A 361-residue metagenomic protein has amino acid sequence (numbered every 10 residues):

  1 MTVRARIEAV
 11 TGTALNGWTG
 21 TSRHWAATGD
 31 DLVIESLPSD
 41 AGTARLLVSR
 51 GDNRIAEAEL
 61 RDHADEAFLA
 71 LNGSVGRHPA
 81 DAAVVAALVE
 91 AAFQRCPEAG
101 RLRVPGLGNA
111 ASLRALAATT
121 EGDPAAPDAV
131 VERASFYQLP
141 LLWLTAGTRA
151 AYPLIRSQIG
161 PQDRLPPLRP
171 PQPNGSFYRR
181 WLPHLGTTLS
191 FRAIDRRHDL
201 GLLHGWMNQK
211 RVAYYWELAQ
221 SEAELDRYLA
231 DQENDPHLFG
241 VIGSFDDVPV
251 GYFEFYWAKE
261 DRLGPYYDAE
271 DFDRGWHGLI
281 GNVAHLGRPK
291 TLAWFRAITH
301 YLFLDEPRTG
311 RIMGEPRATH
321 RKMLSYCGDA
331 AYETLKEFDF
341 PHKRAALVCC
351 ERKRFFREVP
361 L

Functional and structural regions predicted by a protein language model:
M1-L37, A150-R196, E358-V359: Conserved N-terminal entry element of GNAT/NAT acetyltransferase domains
G12-H63, H237-W257: Conserved beta-hairpin
A80-Q94, G287-F303, S325: Conserved acetyl-CoA-binding loop-helix of GNAT-fold acetyltransferases
Q94-A115, L304-P316: Conserved GNAT acetyl-CoA-binding A-motif
G108-T145, A318-K336: Conserved active-site alpha-helix within GNAT-family acetyltransferase domains
V212-R227: Conserved GNAT-fold acetyl-CoA-binding loop/helix
K259-L286, K290: Conserved acyl-donor/pantetheine-binding loop and adjacent beta-alpha core of acyl/acetyltransferases and related
E333-A346: Conserved catalytic-core motifs of GNAT/GCN5-like acyltransferases
